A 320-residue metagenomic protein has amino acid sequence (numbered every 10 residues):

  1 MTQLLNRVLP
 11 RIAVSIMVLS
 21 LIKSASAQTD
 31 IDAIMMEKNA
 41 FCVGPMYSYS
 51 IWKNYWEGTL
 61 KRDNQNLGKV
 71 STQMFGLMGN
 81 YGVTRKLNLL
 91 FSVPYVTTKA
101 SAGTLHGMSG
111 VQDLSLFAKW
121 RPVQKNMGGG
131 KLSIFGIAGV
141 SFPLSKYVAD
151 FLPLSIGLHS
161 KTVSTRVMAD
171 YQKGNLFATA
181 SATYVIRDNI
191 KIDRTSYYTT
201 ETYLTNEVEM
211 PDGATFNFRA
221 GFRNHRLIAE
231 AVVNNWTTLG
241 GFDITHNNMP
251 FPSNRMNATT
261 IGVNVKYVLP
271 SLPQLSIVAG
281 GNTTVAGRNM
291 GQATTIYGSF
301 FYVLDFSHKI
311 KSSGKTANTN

Functional and structural regions predicted by a protein language model:
S24-W56, Q124-K131, D305-N320: Outer-membrane beta-barrel biogenesis signature
E37, V83-L87, P122-G128, L144 (+4 more regions): Outer-membrane beta-barrel strand-turn architecture
N39, S71-F75, M108-L114, L132 (+5 more regions): Residues that define the transmembrane beta-barrel architecture of outer-membrane proteins
P45-Y47, L77-Y81, F91, L116-W120 (+8 more regions): Residues on the lipid-exposed face of transmembrane beta-strands in outer-membrane beta-barrel proteins
Y47-K53, V93-K99, P122, V140-K146 (+6 more regions): Transmembrane beta-strands of outer-membrane beta-barrel pores
Y49-M74, P153-S155: Surface-exposed strand-loop-strand hairpins of Gram-negative outer-membrane beta-barrel proteins
W56-G58, D63-Q65, T202-N320: Outer membrane beta-barrel transmembrane domains
T104-V208, P252-N254: Outer-membrane pore/translocation modules
